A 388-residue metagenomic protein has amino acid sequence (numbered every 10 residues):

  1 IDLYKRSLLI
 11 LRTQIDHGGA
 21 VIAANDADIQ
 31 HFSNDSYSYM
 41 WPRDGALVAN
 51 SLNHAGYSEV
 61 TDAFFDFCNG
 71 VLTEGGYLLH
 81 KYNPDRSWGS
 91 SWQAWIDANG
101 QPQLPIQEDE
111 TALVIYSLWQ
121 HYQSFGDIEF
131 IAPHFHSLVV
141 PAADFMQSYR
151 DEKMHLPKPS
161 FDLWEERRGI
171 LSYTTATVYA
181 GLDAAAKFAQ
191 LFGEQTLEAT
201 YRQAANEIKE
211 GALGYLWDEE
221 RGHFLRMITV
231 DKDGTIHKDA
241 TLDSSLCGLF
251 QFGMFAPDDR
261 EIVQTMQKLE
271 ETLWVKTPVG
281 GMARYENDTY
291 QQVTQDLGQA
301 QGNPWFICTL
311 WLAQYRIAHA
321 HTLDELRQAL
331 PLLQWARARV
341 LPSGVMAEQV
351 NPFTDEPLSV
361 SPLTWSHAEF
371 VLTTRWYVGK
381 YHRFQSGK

Functional and structural regions predicted by a protein language model:
I1-I22: An acidic-aromatic substrate-binding cleft motif
L3, T73-I96, L171-A176, L191 (+1 more regions): Extended ligand-binding clefts on enzyme/binding-domain cores
L3-R6, G56-E74, I128-M146, A185 (+4 more regions): Extended, well-ordered alpha-helical scaffold segments
L9-T13, A46-E59, Q103, L113-F130 (+4 more regions): Well-ordered alpha-helical scaffold segments within catalytic/enzyme domains
V21-N25, I29, N53-F125, E129-E152 (+2 more regions): Helix-terminus loop motifs that line ligand-binding clefts
D28-G45, N50-Y57, W92-T111, S160-T177 (+4 more regions): Solvent-exposed loop and edge beta-strand segments that line ligand/cofactor-binding and catalytic clefts
S87-W88, Q295-C308, Q334-K388: CBM-like carbohydrate-recognition segments
Q103, W217, M254, E270-W274 (+5 more regions): Hydrophobic alpha-helix feature that most strongly marks membrane-spanning transmembrane helices and their immediate
